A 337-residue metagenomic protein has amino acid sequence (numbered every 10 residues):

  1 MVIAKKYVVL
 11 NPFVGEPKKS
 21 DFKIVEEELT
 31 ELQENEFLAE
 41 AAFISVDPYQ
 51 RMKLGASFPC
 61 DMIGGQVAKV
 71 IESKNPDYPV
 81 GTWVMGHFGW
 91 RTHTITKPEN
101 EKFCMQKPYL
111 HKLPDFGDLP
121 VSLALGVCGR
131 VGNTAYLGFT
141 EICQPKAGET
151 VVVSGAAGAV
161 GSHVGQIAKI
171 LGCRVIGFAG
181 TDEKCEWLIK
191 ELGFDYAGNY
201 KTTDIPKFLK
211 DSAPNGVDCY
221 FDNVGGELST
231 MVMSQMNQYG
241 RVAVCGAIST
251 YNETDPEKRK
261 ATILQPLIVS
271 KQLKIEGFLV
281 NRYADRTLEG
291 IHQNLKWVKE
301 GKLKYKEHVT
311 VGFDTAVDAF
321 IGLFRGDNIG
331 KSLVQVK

Functional and structural regions predicted by a protein language model:
V2, N281-K337: C-terminal hydrophobic helical "lid"/dimerization subdomain of Rossmann-like NAD(P)H-dependent oxidoreductases
E28-V46, Q50-R91: Glycine-rich beta-strand-centered segment in the early N-terminal region that forms part of a ligand/cofactor-binding
G65-K69, V80-G155, K302: NAD(P)H dinucleotide-binding glycine-rich loop of Rossmann-like/cofactor-binding domains, especially the beta1-alpha1
M85, V152, G198, D218-F221: N-terminal Rossmann-like NAD(P) cofactor-binding module of classical short-chain dehydrogenase/reductase
L125-T203: Mid-domain Rossmann-like dinucleotide-binding core that forms the NAD(H)/NADP(H) cofactor-binding site
P145, A213, M236-N237: A generic alpha-to-beta junction signature in SAM-dependent methyltransferases
D204-N215: Short amphipathic alpha-helix with an adjacent loop that forms part of the alpha/beta core around
E227-L303, K337: Glycine-rich phosphate-binding loop and adjacent beta-alpha segment of Rossmann(oid) nucleotide-cofactor-binding
